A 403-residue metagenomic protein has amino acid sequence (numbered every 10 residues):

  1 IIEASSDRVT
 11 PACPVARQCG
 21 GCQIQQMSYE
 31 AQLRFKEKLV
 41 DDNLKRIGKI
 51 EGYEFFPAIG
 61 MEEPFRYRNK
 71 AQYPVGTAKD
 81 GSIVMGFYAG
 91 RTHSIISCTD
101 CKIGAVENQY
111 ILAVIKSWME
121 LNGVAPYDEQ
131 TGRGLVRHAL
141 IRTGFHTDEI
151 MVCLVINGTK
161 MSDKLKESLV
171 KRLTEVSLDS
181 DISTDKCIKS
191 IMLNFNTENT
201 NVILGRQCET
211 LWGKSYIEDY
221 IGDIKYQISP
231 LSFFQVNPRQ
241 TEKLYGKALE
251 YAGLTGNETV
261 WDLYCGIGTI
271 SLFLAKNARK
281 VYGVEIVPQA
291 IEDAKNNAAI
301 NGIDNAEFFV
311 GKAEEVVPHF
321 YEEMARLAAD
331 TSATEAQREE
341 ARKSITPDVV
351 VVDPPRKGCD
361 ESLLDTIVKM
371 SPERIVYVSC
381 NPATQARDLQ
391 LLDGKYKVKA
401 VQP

Functional and structural regions predicted by a protein language model:
I1-P11, V15, E307, E315: Terminal RNA-binding accessory module
I2-S6, R17-D128, H146: Extended interfacial segments that mediate partner engagement and assembly in macromolecular machines
E62-P64, R68, L135-H138, W261 (+1 more regions): Feature of Fe-S/electron-transfer and energy-metabolism proteins that preferentially highlights extended coupling
G86-A89, C153-V155, A294: Short, acidic/hydrophobic/Gly-rich beta-strand patch recurrent on exposed beta strands that often constitutes part
I95-R137, G158-M192: Internal alpha/beta scaffold segment
R133-T147: Short edge beta-strands and adjacent turn/loop segments
I141, D148-N157, K225-S229, V349: Short, aliphatic-rich beta-strand segments
K160-E167, K171-P403: Rossmann-like S-adenosyl-L-methionine
